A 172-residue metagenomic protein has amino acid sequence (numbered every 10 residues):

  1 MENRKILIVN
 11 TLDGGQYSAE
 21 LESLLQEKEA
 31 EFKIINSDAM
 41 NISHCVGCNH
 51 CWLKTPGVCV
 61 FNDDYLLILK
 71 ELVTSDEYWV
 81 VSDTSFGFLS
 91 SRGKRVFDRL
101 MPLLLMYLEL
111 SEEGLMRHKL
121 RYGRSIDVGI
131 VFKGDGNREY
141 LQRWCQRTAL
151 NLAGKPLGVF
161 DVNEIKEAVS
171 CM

Functional and structural regions predicted by a protein language model:
M1-Y78, S82, F86-L105, D161-M172: N-terminal beta1-alpha1-beta2 submodule of the flavodoxin-like/Rossmannoid cofactor-binding fold
I6-V9, D127-G134: Short hydrophobic beta-strand segments
L12-D13, D135-N137: Short, glycine/serine-rich, charged loops/turns that create anion-binding and catalytic segments at active sites
D64-L67, G114-H118: A generic local structural motif
T84-S85, G134-G136: A generic structural motif
L100-L115, G154-V159: Short, acidic/small-residue loops that bind anionic groups at enzyme active sites
H118-S125: Short, conserved loop/helix-junction motifs that constitute active-site signature segments in enzyme catalytic cores
G136-M172: Glycine-rich phosphate/pyrophosphate-binding loop and the adjoining helix
